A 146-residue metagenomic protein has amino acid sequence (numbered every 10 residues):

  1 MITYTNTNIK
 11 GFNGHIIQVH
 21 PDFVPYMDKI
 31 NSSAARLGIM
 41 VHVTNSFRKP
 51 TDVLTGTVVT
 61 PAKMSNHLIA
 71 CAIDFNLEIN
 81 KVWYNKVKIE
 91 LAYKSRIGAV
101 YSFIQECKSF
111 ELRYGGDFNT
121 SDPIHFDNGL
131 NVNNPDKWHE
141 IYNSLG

Functional and structural regions predicted by a protein language model:
M1-V43: Active-site acidic/histidine clusters and adjacent loop/turn architecture that either coordinate catalytic ions
N8, P21, T51, F118 (+1 more regions): Solvent-exposed, flexible loop/coil residues
G38-N45, R113-F118: A structural signal for short, well-ordered beta-strand segments and their strand-loop junctions that often border
H42-G56: Acidic helix-start/capping segments at beta-turn-to-alpha-helix junctions
T57-P61: Short acidic (Asp/Glu) patches
A62-G146: Catalytic cores and adjacent binding grooves of peptidoglycan-active enzymes
